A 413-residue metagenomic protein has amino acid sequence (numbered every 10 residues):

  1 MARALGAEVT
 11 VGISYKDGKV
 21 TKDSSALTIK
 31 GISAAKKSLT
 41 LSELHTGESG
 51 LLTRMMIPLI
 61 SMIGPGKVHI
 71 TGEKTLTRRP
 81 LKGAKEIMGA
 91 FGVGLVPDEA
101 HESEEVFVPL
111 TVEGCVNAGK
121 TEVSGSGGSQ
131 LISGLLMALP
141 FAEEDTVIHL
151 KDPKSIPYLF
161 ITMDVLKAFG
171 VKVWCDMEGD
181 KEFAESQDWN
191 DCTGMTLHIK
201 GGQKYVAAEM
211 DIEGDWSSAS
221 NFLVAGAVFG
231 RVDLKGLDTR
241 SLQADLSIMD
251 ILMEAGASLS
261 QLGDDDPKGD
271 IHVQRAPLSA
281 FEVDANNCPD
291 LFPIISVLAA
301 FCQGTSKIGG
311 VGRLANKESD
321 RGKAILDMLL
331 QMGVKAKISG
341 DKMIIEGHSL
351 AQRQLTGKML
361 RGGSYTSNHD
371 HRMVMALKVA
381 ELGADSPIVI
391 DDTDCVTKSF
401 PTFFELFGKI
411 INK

Functional and structural regions predicted by a protein language model:
M1-K413: Short, structured segments at the rim of ligand-binding sites
